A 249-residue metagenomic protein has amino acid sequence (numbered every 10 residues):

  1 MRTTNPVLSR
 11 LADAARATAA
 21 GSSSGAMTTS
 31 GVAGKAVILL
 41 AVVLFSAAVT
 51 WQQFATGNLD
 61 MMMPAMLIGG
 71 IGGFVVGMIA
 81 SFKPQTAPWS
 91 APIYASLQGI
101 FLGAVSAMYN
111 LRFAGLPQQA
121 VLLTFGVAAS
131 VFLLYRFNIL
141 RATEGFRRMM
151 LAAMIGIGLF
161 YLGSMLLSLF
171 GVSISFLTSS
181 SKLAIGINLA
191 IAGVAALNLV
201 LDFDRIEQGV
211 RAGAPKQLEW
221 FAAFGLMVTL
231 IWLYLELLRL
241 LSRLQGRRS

Functional and structural regions predicted by a protein language model:
M1-S249: A hydrophobic alpha-helical transmembrane-helix feature that marks the membrane cores and membrane-interface segments
